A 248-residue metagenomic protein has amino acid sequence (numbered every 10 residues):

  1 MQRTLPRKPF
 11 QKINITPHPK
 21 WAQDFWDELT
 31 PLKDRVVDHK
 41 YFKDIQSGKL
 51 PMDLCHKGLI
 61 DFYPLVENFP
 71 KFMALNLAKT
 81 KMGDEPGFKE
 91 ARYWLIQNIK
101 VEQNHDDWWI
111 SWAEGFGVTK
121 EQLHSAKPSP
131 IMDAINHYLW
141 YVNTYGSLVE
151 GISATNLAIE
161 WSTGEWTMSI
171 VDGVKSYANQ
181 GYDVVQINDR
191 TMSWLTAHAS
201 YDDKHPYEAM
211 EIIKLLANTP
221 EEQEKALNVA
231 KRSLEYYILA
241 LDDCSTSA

Functional and structural regions predicted by a protein language model:
Q2-A248: Non-heme di-metal
